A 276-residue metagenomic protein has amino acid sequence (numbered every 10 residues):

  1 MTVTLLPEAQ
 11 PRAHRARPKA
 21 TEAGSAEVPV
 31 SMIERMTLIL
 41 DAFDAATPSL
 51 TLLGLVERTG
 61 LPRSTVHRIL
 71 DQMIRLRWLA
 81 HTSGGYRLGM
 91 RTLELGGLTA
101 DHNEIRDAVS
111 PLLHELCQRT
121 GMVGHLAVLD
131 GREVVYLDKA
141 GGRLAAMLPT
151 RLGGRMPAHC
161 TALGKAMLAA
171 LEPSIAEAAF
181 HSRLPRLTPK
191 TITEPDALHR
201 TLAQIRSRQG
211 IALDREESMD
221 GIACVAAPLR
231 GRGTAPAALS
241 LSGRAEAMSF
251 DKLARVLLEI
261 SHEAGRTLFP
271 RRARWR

Functional and structural regions predicted by a protein language model:
T2-H102, R106, G265-P270: N-terminal helix-turn-helix
T2-K19, A145-S218: Short, solvent-exposed recognition segments
W78-H81, L126-A127, L229: A structural signal for short hydrophobic beta-strand segments in well-ordered beta-sheet cores
R87-S182: Amphipathic alpha-helical effector-binding/dimerization core of metabolite-sensing transcriptional regulators
G164, L168, E172, L258-F269: Short amphipathic alpha-helical signal-transduction/dimerization elements
E194-E263: Extended hydrophobic
A273-R276: Signal-transducing coiled-coil/dimerization helices and immediately adjacent hinge/linker segments that couple sensory
